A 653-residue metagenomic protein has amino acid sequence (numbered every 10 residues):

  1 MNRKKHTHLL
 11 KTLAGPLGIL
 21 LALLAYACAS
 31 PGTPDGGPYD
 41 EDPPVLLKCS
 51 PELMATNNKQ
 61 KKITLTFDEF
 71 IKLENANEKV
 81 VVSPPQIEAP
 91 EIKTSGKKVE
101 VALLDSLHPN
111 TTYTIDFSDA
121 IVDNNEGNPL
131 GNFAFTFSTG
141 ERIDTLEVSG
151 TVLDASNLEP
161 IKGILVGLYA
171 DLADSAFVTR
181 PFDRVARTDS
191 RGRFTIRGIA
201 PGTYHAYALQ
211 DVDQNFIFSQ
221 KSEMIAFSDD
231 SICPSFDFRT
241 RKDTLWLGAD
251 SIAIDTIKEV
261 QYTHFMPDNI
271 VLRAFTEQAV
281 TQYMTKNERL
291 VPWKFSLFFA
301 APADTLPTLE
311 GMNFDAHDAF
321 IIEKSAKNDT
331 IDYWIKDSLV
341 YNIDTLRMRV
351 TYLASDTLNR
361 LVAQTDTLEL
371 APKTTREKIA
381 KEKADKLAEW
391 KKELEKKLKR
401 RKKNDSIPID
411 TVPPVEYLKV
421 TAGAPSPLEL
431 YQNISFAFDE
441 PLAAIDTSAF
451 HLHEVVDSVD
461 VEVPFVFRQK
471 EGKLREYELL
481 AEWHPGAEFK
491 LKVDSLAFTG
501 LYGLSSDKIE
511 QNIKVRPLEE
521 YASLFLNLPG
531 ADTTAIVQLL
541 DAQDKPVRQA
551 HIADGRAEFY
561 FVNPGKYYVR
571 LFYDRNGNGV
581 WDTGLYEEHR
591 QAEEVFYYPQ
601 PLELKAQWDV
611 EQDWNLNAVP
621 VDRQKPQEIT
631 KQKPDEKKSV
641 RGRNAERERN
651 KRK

Functional and structural regions predicted by a protein language model:
N2-K653: N-terminal targeting or signal-anchor segments and their processing/structural boundaries
